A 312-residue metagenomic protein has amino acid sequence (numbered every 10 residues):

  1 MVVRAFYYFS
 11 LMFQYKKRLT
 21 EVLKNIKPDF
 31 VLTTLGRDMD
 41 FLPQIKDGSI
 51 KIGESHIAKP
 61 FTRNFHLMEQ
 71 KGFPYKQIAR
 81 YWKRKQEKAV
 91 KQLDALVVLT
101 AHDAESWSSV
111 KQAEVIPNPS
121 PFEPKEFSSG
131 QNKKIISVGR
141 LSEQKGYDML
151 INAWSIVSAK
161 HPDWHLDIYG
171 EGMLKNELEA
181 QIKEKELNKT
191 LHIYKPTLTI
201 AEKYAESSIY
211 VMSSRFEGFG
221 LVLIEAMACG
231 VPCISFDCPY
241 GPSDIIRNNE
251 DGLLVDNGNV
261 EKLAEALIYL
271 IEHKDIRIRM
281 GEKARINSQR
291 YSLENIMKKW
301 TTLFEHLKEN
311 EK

Functional and structural regions predicted by a protein language model:
K17-E21, K59, Y75-A95: Membrane-proximal helix-turn-helix segments that form the acceptor-binding/catalytic region of lipid-linked
T33-D38, S55: Short His-centered aromatic/hydrophobic patch
H102, P119: Carbohydrate-associated surface elements
K133-I156, P162, M173-E179, E261: A conserved mid-protein helix/loop that constitutes part of the nucleotide-sugar donor-binding site
E179-P196: Nucleotide-activated donor-binding/catalytic signature segment of Leloir-type glycosyltransferases, i.e., the conserved
R215: Aromatic "clamp/platform" in nucleotide-sugar-dependent glycosyltransferases that forms part of the donor/acceptor
P232-F236: Short hydrophobic beta-strand element within catalytic cores of glycosyltransferases and related nucleotide-activated
R247-N249, L253-V260, Y269-D275, Q289: Conserved acidic donor-binding segment of nucleotide-sugar-dependent glycosyltransferases
